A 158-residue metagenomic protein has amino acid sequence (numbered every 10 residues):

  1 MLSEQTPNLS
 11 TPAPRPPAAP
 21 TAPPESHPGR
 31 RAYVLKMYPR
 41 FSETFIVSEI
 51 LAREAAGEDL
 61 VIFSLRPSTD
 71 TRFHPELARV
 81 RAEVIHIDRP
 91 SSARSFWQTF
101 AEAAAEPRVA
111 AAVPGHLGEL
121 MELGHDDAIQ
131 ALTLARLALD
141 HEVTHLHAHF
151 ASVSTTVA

Functional and structural regions predicted by a protein language model:
M1-S91, L139: N-terminal subdomain of nucleotide-sugar transferases
P23, D126, F150: Residue-level marker of regulatory loop/turn positions in helix-turn-helix DNA-binding domains and in histidine
S26, Y33, P114-G118, H125-D126 (+1 more regions): General secondary-structure edge motif
R30-Y33, E54-A55, D59, S95-P107 (+2 more regions): A broad "ordered helical/assembly scaffold" signature
S64-A131: Conserved N-terminal ligand/cofactor-binding loop architecture of enzyme catalytic domains
H86, E119-L123, L134-V153: Short N-terminal targeting/anchoring amphipathic segment
T155-A158: Short, intrinsically disordered, charge-balanced linker/junction segments flanking boundaries in proteins
